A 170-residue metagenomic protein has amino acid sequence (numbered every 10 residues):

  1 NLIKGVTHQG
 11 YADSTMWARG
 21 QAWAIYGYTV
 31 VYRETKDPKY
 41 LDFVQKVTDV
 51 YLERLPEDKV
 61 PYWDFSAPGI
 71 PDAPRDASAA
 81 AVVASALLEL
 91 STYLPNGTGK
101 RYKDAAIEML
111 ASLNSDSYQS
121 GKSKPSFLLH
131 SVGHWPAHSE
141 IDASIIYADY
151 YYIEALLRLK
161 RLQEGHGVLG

Functional and structural regions predicted by a protein language model:
N1-G170: Glycan-recognition and catalytic cores of secretory/periplasmic carbohydrate-active enzymes
